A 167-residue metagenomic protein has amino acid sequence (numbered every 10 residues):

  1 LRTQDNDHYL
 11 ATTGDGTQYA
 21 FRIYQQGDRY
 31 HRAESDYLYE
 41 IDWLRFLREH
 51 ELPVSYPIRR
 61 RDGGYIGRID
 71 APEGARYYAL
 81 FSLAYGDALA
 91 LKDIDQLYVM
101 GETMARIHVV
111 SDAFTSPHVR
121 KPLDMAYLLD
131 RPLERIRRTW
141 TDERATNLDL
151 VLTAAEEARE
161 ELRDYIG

Functional and structural regions predicted by a protein language model:
L1-R2: Protein kinase glycine-rich loop
D5-T13, T17-F21, P57, E156-G167: Active-site acidic catalytic loop and adjacent metal/ATP-binding pocket of ATP-dependent phosphoryl transfer enzymes
N6-T12, E34-I41, R137-W140: Short low-complexity stretches enriched in small and charged residues
G14-H118: ATP-binding pocket architecture of kinase catalytic cores
I41, M104, L148, A155 (+1 more regions): Short amphipathic alpha-helical/adjacent loop interface patches that line ligand and macromolecule-binding sites
E49, V109-D112, T153-E160, D164: Generic secondary-structure signature for well-ordered alpha-helical cores
L91-D149, I166-G167: A cross-family kinase active-site recognition segment
